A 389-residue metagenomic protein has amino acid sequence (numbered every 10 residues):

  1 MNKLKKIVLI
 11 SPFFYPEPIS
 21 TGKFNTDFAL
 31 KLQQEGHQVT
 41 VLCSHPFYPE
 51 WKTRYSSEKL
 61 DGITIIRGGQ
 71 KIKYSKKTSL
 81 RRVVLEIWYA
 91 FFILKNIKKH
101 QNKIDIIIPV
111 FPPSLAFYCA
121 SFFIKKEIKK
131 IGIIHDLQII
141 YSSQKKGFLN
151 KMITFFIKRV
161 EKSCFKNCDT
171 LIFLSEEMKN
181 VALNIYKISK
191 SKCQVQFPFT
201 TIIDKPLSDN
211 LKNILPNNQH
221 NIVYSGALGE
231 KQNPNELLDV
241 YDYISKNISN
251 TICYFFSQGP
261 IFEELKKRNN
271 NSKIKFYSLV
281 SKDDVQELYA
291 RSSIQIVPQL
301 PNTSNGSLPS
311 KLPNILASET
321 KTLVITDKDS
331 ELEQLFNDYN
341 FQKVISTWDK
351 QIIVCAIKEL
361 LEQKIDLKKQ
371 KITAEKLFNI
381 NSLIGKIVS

Functional and structural regions predicted by a protein language model:
M1-R54, E58-D61, I244-K246: N-terminal subdomain of nucleotide-sugar transferases
F91, L115-Y118, F122-K125, K151-L171: Membrane-proximal helix-turn-helix segments that form the acceptor-binding/catalytic region of lipid-linked
K129, I140-S163, I202: Nucleotide-sugar donor phosphate/pyrophosphate-binding loop at the beta->alpha transition of glycosyltransferases
E177, Q196-F199: Carbohydrate-associated surface elements
I214-Q232, L238-Y241: Conserved donor-binding/catalytic core segment of Leloir-type glycosyltransferases
Q232, S281-L288, Q295-L316, T322-Q334: Nucleotide-sugar-dependent
I248, I252-Y254, F262-Q286: Nucleotide-activated donor-binding/catalytic signature segment of Leloir-type glycosyltransferases, i.e., the conserved
T347-C355, L361-S389: A charged, aromatic-enriched C-terminal amphipathic alpha-helix characteristic of glycosyltransferases across folds
